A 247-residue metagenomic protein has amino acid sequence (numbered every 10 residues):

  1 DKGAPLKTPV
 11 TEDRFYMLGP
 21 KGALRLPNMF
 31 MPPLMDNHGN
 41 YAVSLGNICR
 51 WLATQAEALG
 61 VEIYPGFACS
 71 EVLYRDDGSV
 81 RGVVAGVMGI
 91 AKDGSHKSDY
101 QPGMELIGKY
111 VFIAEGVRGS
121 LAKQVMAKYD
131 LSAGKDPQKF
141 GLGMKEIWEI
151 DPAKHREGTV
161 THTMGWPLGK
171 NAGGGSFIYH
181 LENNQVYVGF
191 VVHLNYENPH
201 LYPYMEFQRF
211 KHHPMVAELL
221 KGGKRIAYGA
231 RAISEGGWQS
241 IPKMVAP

Functional and structural regions predicted by a protein language model:
D1-G22: N-terminal FAD cofactor-binding segment of flavoenzymes
M29-M35: Gly-rich Lys/Arg/Thr-decorated short loops/hinges at beta-loop-alpha junctions or inter-strand turns that position
H38-A42, G46: Short acidic-aromatic active-site loops that bind/stabilize oxyanions
G46, R50-W51, Q55-L219: Predominantly flavin-linked oxidoreductase catalytic cores and closely associated redox partners
E218-G229: Flexible, glycine/charged-enriched surface loops at secondary-structure junctions
R231-P247: FAD-binding beta-loop-beta segment adjacent to the flavin cofactor pocket
